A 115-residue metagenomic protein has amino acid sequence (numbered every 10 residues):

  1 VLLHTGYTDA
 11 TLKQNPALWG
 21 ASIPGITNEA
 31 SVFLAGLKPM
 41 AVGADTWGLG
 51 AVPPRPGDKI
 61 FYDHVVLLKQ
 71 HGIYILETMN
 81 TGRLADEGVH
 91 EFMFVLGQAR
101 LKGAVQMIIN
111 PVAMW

Functional and structural regions predicted by a protein language model:
L2-W115: Active-/binding-site microenvironments in catalytic and ligand-binding cores
